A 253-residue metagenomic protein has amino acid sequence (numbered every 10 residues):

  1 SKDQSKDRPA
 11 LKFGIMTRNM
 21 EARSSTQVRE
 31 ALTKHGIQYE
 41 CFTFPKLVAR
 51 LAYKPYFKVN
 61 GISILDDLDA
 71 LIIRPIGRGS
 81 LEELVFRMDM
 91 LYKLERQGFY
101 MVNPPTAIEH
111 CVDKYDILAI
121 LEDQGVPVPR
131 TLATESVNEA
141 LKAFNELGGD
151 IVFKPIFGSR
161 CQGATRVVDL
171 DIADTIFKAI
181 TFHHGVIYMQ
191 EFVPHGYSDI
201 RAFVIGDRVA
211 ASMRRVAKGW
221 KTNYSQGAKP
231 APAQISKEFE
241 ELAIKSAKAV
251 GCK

Functional and structural regions predicted by a protein language model:
R8-K12, D67-L68: A short, charged/proline- and glycine-enriched loop that marks the coil->beta-strand transition at the N-terminal
A10-R18, L91-G98, P105-Y197, K237 (+1 more regions): Active-site nucleotide/adenylate-binding loops and adjacent lid/helix of ATP-dependent enzymes
R18-R130: Conserved N-proximal alpha/beta basic substrate-recognition cap immediately N-terminal to, or forming the N-lobe
R23, A49-L51, C111, N138 (+3 more regions): Generic structural signal for helix capping and beta-alpha/helix-loop junctions
A179-I180, I205-G219: Catalytic core of tubulin tyrosine ligase-like
H183-V186, K221-K253: A long amphipathic alpha-helix within ATP-dependent nucleotide-binding catalytic cores
